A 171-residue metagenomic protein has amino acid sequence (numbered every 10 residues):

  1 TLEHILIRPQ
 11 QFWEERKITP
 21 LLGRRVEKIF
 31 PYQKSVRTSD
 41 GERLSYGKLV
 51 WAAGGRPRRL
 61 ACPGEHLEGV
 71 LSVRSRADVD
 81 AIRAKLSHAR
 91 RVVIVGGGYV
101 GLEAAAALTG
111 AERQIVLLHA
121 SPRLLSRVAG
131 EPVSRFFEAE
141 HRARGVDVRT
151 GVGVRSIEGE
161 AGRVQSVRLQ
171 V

Functional and structural regions predicted by a protein language model:
T1: Short, structured active-site "lid" loops
L6-V93, S166-V171: FAD-binding core/adjacent interface of flavoenzyme oxidoreductases
P20-I29, Q33-R37, L44, A111-V171: A Rossmann-like FAD-binding core segment of flavoenzymes
A53, V73, E103, V146-V148: Catalytic cores of transferase enzymes with a strong primary signal for eukaryotic protein kinases
A81-A129: Rossmann-like NAD(P)H-binding beta-loop-alpha module
